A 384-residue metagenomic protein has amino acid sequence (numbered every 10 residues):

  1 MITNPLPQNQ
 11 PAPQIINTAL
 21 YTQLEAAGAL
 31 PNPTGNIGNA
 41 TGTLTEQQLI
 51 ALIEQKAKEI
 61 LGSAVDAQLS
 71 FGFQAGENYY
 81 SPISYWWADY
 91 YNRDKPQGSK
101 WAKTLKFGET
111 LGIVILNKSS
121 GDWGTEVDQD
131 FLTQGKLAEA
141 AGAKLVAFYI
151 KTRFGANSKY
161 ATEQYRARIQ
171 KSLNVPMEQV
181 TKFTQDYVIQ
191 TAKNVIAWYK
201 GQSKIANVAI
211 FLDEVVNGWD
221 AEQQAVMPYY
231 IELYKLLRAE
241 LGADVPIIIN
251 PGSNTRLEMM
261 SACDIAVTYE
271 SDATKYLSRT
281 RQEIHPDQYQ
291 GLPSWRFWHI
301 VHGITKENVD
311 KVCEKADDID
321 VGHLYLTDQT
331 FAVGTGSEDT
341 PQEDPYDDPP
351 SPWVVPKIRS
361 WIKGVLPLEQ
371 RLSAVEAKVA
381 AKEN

Functional and structural regions predicted by a protein language model:
M1, Q14-I15, N36, L49-L52 (+1 more regions): Generic short N-terminal amphipathic or hydrophobic helices
M1-T18, L24, A380-N384: Short, intrinsically disordered N-terminal pre-domain segments
N9-P11, I15, L24, L69 (+2 more regions): Positively charged, low-complexity intrinsically disordered regions
P11, N17, G28-P31, T45 (+4 more regions): Intrinsically disordered, low-complexity coil/linker segments enriched for acidic/polar and small residues
L20-Q23, T43, L49-A64, V365-K382: Amphipathic alpha-helical oligomerization/assembly segments
P33-T43: Extended non-catalytic scaffold regions that mediate assembly and binding in large macromolecular machines
L61, D66-E369: Glycan-processing catalytic domains of CAZymes
